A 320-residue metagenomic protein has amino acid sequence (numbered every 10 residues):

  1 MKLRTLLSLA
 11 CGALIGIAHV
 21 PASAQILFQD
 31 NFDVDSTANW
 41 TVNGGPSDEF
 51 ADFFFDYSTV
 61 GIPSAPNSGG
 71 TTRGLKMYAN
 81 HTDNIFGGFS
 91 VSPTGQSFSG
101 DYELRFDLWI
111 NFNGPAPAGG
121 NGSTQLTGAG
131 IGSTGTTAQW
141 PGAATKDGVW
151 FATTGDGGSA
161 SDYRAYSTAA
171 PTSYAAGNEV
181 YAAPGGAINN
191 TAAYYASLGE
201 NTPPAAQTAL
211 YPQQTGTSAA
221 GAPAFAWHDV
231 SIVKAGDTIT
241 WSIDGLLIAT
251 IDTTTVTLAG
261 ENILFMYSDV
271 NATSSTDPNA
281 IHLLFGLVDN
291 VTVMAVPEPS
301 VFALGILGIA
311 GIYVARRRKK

Functional and structural regions predicted by a protein language model:
I17-A24: Sec/Tat signal peptide C-region and signal peptidase I cleavage site
D30, F106-L108, V291: Short hydrophobic/aromatic patches on beta-strands that form ligand-binding or substrate-lining surfaces
F32, A226-K234, I239-W241: Short tryptophan-centered beta-strand motifs in secreted/extracellular beta-sheet-rich domains of glycan-recognition
S36-K76: Extracellular glycan-recognition surfaces and repeat-rich motifs
M77-G199: Secretory/extracellular carbohydrate-interaction modules and structurally similar beta-sandwich "look-alikes"
Y174-P184, N190-D229: Short, aromatic/His-centered strand-loop micro-motif at the edge of beta-sheets
T257-A295: Ligand-recognition surfaces built from glycine- and aromatic
E298-A315: A short, hydrophobic C-terminal helix/tail in secreted or cell-surface proteins
